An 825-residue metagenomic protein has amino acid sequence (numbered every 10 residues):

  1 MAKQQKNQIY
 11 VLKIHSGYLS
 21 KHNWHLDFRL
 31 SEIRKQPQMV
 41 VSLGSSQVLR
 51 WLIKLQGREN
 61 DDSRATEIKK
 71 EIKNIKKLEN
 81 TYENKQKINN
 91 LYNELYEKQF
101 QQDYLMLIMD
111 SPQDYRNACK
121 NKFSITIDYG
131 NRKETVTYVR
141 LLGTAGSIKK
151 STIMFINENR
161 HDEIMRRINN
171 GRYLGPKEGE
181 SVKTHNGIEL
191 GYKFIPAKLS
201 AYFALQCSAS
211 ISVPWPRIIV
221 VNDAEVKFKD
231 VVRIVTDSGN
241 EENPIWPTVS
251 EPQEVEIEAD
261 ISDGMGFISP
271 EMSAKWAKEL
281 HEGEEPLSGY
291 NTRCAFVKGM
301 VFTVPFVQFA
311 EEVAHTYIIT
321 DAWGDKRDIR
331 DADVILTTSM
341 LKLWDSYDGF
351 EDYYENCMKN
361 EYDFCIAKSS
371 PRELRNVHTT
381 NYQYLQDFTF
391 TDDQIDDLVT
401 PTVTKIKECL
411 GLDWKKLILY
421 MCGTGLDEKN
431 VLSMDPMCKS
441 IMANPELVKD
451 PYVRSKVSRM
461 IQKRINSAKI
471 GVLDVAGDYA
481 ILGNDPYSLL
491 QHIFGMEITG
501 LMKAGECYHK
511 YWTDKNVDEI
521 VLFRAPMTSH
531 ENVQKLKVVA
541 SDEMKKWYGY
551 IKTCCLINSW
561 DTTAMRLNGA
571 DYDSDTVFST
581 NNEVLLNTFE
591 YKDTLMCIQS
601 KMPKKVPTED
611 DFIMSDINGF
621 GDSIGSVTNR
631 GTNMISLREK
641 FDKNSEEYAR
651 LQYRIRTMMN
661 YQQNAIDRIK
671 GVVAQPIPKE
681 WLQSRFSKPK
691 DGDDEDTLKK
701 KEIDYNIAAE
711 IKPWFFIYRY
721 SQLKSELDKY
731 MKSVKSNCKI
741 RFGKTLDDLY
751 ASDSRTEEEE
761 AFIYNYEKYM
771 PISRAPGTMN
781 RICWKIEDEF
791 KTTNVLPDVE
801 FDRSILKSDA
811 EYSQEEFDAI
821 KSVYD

Functional and structural regions predicted by a protein language model:
M1-R566, L585-N587, P603-D825: Conserved small-residue
R566, S579-T594: Short active-site loop/helix that positions an aromatic residue
T576: Duplex nucleic acid-engaging cores and interfaces of nucleic-acid transaction enzymes
M596-Q599: Catalytic core segments in nucleotide and nucleic-acid processing enzymes
